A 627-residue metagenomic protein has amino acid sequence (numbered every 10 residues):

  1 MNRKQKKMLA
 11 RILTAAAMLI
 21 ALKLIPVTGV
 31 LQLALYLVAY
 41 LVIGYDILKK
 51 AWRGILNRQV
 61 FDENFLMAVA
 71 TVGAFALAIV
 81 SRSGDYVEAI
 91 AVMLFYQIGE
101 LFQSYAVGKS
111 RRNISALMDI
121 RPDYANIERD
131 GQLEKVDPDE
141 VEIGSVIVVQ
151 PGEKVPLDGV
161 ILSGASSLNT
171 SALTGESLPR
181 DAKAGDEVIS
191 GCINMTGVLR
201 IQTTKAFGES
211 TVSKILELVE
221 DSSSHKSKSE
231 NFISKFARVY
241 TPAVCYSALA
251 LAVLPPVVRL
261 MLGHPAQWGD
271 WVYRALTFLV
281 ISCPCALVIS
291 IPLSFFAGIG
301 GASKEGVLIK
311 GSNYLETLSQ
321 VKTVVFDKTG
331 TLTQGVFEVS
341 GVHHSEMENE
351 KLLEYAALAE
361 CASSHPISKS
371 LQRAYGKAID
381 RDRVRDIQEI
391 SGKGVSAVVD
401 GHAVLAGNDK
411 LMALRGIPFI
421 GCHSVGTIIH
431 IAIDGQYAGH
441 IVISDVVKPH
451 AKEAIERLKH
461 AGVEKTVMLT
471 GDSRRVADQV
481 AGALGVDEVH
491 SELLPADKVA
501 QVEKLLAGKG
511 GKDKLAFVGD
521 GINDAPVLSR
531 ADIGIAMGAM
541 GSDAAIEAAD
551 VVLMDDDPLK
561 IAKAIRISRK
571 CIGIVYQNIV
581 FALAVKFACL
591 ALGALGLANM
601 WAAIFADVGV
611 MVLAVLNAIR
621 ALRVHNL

Functional and structural regions predicted by a protein language model:
M1-A15, A34, L48-A76, L216-A250 (+5 more regions): Soluble-to-membrane junctions at the N-terminal ends of transmembrane alpha-helices in multi-pass ion-transporting
N2-Y124, K226, K235, P242-A243 (+1 more regions): Transmembrane helix-loop-helix hairpins at the membrane interface
G29-L37, V60-A68, S81-V92, F232 (+4 more regions): Membrane-water interface of transmembrane alpha-helices in multipass transporters/channels
E63-T71, L173, Y273, C283-A359 (+2 more regions): Conserved catalytic phosphorylation-site environment of P-type ATPases
F65-L66, A91-P151, A182, I309 (+5 more regions): Juxtamembrane coupling segments of multi-pass membrane pumps/enzymes
A116-E209, N313-A356, V398-V399: Conserved cytosolic catalytic loops of P-type ATPases
V339-K465, R474, V486-V502: P-type ATPase nucleotide-binding
V399-G401, T427, I433-Q577: Conserved ATP-binding TGD loop and adjacent catalytic N/P-domain core of P-type ATPases
